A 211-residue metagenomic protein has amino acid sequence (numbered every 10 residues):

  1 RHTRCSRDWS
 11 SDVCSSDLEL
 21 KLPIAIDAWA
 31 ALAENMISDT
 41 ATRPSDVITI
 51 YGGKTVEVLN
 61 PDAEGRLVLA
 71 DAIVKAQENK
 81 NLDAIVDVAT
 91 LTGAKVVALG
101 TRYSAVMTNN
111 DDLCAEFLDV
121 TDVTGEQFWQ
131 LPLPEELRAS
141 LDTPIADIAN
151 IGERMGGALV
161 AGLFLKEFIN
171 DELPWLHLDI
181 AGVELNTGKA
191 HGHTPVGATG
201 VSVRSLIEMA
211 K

Functional and structural regions predicted by a protein language model:
R1-S6: Short, exposed "boundary/linker" segments that immediately precede the start of a downstream structural module
R7-K211: A generic structural signal for tightly packed, nonpolar segments enriched in small/aliphatic residues
